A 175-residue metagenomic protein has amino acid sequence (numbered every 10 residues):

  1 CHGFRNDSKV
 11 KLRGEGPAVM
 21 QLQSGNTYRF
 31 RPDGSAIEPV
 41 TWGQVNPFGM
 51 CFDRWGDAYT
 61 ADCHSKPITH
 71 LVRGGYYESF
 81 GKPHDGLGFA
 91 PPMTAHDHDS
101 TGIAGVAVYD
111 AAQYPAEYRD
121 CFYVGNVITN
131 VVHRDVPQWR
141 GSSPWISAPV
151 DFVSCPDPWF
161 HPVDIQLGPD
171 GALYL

Functional and structural regions predicted by a protein language model:
C1-L175: Beta-propeller domains with acidic blade repeats across secreted/periplasmic ectodomains and cytosolic WD/CNH propellers
